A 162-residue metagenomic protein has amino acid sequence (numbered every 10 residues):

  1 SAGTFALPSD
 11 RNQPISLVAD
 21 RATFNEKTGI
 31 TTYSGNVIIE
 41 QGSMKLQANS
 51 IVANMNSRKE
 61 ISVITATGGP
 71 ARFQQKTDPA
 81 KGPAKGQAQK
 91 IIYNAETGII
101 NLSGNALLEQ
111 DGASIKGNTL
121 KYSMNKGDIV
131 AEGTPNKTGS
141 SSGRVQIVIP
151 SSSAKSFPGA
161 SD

Functional and structural regions predicted by a protein language model:
S1-D162: Mature-chain termini and adjacent capping regions
